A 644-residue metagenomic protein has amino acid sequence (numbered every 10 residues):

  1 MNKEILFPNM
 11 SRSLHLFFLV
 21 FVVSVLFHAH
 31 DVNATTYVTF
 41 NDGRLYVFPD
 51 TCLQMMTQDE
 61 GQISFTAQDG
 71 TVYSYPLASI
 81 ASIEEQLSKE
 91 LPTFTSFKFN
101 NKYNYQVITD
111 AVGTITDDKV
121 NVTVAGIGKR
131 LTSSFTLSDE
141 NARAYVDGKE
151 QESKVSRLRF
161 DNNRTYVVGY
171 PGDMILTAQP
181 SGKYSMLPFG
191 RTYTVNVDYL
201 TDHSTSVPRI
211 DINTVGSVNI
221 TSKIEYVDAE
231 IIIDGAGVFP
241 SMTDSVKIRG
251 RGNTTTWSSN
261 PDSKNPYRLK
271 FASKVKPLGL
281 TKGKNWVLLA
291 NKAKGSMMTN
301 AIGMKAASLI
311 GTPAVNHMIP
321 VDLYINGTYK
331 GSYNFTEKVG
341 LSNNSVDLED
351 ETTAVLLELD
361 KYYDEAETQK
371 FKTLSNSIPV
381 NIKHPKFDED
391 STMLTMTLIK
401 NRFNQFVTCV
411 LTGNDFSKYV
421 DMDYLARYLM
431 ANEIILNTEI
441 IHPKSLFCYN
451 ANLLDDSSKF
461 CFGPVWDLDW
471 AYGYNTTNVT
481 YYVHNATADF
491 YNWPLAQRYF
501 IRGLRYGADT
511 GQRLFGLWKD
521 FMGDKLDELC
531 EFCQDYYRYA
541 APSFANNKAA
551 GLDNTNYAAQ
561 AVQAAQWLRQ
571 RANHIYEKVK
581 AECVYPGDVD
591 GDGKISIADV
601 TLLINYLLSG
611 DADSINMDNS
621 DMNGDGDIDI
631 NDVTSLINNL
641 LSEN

Functional and structural regions predicted by a protein language model:
H15-L26: Bacterial N-terminal signal peptides
T36, F40-H203: Beta-rich interaction/scaffold domains
Y46-E60, V72-E84, D592-S614, D625-N644: Alpha-helical segments with a strong preference for the paired helices of cellulosomal dockerin domains
L91-Q106, G182-S245, R538-V584: Regulatory N- and C-terminal appendages and interdomain linkers associated with kinase/kinase-like NTP transferase
I212, K270-K276, A290-K292, G311-N316 (+4 more regions): Internal "kinase-insert"/substrate-recognition segments embedded within catalytic cores of ATP-dependent enzymes
V227-A290: Conserved oxyanion/phosphate-binding beta-strand-loop segments in alpha/beta enzyme cores
T256-S258, D262, K383-H442, L446-A451 (+1 more regions): Middle-to-C-terminal accessory/interaction subdomains
I435, V584-D590, M617-D627: Acidic, divalent-cation-chelating loop motifs in proteins
